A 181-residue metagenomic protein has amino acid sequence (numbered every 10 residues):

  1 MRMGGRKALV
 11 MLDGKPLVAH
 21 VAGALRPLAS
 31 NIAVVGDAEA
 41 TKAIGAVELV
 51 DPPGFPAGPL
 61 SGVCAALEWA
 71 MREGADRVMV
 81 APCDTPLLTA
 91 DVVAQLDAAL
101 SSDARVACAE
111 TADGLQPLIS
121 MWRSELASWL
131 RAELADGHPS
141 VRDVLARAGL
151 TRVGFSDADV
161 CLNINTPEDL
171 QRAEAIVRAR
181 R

Functional and structural regions predicted by a protein language model:
M1-H138, D143-V160, P167-R181: Nucleotide and nucleotide-moiety/phosphate-recognizing core
